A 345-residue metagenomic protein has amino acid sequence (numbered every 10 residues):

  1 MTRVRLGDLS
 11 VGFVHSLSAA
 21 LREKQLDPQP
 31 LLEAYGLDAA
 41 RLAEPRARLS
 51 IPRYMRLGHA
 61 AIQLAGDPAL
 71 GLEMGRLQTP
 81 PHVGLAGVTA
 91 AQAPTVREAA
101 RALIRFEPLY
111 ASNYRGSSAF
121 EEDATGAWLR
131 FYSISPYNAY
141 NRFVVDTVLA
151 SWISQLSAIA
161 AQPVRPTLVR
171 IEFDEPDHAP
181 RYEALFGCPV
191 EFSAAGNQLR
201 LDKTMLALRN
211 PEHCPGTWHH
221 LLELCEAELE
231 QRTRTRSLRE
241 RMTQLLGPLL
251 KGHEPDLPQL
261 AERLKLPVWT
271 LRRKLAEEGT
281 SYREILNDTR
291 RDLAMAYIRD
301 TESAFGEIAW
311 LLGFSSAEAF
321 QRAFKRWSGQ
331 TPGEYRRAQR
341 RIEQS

Functional and structural regions predicted by a protein language model:
M1-G126, R130: N-terminal low-complexity or simple alpha-helical regulatory segments that function as activation/interaction modules
A34-D38, L77, E172, R263 (+2 more regions): Short acidic/histidine-centered micro-motifs embedded in hydrophobic/aromatic stretches that mark compact functional
G58, A100, L149-W152, C225 (+1 more regions): Hydrophobic alpha-helical core bundles mediating ligand binding, dimerization, or RNAP-core interactions
G84-A90, I134-N138, L206-A207, A227-L229: Short hinge/gating elements
I104, L149-I153, S157, L222 (+1 more regions): Generic solvent-exposed, charged/amphipathic alpha-helical segments that serve as macromolecular interface scaffolds
G116-A207: DNA-contacting interfaces and partner/effector-binding or oligomerization modules in DNA-centric proteins
P176, R181-S345: Extended mid-to-C-terminal alpha-helical interaction segments
